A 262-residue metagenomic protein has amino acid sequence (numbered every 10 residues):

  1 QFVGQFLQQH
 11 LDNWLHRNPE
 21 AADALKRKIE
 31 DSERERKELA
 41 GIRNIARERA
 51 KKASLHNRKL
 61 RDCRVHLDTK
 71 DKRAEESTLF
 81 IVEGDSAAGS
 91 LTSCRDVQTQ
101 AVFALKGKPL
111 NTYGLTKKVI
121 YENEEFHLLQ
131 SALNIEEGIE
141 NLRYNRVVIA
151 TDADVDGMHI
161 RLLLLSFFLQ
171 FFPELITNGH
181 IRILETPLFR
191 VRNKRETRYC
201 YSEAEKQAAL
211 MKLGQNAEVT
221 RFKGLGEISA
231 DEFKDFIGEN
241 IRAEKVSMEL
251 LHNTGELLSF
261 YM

Functional and structural regions predicted by a protein language model:
Q1-K108, I139, R146, G238 (+1 more regions): GHKL-family ATPase ATP-binding module
F2-F6, E20, A24, L55 (+12 more regions): Generic recognition of stable, solvent-exposed alpha-helical segments in well-folded globular domains
L11, L15, P19, R34 (+8 more regions): Hydrophobic alpha-helix feature that most strongly marks membrane-spanning transmembrane helices and their immediate
N57, D62-R64, K70, L163 (+2 more regions): Charged C-terminal transducer/switch regions of large nucleotide-driven machines
E76-S77, N145-V147, F172, T220-F222: A generic hydrophobic-helix recognition signal that picks specific residues within alpha-helical hydrophobic
S86-A88, S93, V97-R198: Conserved structured catalytic cores and adjacent interaction surfaces of nucleotide-binding/hydrolyzing enzymes
